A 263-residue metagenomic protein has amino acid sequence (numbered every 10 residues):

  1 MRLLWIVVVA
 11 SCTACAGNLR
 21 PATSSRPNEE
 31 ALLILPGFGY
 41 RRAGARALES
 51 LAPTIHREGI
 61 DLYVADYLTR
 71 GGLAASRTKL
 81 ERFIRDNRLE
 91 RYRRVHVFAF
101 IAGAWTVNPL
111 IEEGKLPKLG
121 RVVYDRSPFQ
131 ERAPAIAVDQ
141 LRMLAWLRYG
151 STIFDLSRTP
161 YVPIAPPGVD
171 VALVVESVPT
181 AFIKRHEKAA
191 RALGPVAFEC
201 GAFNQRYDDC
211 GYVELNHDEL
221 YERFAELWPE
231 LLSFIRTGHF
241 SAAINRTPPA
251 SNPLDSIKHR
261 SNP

Functional and structural regions predicted by a protein language model:
L3-S11: Sec-dependent N-terminal signal peptides
L19-R20, E30, G44, A243 (+2 more regions): Cys-dependent protein tyrosine phosphatase-like superfamily
A22-R94, H217, S256: Active-site catalytic motif of lipid deacylating hydrolases and related acyltransferases
L32-L33, R46, L62, A74-G168 (+1 more regions): Serine-dependent carboxylesterase/thioesterase catalytic core of lipase-like alpha/beta-hydrolase/SGNH enzymes
L35-G39, I101, E176: Glycine-rich His-Gly loop
R57-Y63, P117-K118, F203-Y207: Structural alpha-beta junctions
I164-P263: C-terminal catalytic-base region of ester-bond hydrolases, centering on the histidine of the charge-relay
